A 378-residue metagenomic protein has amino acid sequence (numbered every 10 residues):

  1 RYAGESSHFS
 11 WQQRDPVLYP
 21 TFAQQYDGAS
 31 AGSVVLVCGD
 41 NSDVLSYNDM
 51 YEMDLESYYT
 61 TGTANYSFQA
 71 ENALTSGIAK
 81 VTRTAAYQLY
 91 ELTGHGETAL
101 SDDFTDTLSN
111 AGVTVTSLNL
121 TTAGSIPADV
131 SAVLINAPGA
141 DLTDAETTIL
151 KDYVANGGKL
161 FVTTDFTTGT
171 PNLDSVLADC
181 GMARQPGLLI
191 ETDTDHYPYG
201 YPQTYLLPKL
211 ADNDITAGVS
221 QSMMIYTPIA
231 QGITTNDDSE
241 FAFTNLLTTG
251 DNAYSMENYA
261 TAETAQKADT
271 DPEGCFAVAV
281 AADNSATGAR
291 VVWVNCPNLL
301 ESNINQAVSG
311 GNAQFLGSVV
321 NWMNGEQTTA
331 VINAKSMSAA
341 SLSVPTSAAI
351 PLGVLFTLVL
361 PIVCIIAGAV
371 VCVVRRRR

Functional and structural regions predicted by a protein language model:
R1-R378: Short, surface-exposed patches at the edges or C-terminal ends of soluble domains, predominantly
